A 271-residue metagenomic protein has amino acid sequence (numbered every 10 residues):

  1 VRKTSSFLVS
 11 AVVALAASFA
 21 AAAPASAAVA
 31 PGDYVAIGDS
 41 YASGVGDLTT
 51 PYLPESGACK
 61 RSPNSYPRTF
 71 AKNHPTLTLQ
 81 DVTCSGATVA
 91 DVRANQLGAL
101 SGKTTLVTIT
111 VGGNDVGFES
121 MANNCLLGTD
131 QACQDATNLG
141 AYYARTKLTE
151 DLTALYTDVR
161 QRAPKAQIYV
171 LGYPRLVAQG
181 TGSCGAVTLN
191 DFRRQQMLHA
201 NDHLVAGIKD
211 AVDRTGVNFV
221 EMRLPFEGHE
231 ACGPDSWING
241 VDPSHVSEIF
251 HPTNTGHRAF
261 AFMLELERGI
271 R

Functional and structural regions predicted by a protein language model:
V1-A27: Secretory targeting and sorting signals
A22-V35, V92-T108, L152-Q167, E265-R268: Short amphipathic alpha-helices and their capping/turn segments at secondary-structure boundaries
A28-T83: Serine-esterase "nucleophile elbow" of acetyl-processing enzymes
D33-G38, A42-G44, T78-T83, T105-T110 (+4 more regions): Structural recognition of the beta-strand scaffold that forms the well-ordered cores of secreted hydrolase catalytic
V45, D91-A144, R175-V177: Oxyanion-hole/transition-state-stabilizing segment in secreted/luminal serine hydrolases and related acyltransferases
P54-N64, Q131-K147, D191-D202, S247-I249: A short acidic, glycine-rich active-site loop that binds or catalyzes chemistry on phosphate/adenosine moieties
T69-T78, E150-Q167, H203-E221: A structural motif corresponding to the C-terminal end of an alpha-helix and its immediate exit/capping segment
P174-R271: Catalytic His-Asp segment of secreted/periplasmic serine-dependent ester chemistry enzymes
